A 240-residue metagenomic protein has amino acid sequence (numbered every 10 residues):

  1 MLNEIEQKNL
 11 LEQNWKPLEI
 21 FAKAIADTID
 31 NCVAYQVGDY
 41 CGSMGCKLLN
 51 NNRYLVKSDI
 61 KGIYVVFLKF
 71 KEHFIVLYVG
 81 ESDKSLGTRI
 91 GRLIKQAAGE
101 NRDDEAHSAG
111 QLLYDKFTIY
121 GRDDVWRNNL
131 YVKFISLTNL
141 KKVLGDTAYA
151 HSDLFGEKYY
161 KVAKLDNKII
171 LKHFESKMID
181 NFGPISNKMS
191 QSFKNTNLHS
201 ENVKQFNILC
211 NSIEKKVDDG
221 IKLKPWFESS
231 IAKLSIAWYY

Functional and structural regions predicted by a protein language model:
M1-L77, S82-Y240: Boundary/linker segments flanking structured domains
